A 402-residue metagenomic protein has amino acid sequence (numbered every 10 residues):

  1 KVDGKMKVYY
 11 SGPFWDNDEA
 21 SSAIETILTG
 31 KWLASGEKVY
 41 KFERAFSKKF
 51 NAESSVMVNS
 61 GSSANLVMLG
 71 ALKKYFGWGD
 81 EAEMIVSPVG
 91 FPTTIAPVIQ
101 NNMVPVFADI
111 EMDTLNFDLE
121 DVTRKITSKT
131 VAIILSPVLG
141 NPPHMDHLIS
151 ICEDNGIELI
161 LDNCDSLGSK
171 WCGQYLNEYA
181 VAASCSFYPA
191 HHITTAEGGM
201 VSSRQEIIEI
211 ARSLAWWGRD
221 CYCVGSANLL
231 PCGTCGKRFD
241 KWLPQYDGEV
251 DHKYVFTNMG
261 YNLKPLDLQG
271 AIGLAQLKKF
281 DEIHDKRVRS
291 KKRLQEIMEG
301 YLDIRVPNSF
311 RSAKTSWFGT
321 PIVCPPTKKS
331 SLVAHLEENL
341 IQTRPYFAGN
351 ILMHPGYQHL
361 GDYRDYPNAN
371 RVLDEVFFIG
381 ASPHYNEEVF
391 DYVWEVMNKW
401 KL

Functional and structural regions predicted by a protein language model:
K1-L33, T257, G380: N-terminal "arm"/small-domain region of PLP-dependent enzymes with the aminotransferase-like
S35-E83, P97-I99, F107-D109, Q174: Phosphate-binding glycine-rich loop
Y40-R44, A52-S55, G61-S62, E120 (+5 more regions): PLP-dependent aminotransferase class I/II
V58, S87, S136, S186 (+3 more regions): Conserved residues at the C-terminal ends of beta-strands
K74-D154, E158-N163, K170: PLP-dependent aminotransferase-like
L161-T194, K253-V255: Conserved active-site segment immediately N-terminal to the catalytic lysine that forms the internal aldimine
E178-Y222, D240-K241: Active-site PLP attachment segment
